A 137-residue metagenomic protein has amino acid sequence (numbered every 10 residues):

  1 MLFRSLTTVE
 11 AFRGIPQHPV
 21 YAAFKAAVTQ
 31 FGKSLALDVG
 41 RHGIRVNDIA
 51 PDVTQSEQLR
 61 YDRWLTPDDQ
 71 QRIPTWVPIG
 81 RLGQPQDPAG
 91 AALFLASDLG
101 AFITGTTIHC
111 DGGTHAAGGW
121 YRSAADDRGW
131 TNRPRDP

Functional and structural regions predicted by a protein language model:
M1-L2: Short, small-residue-biased leader/transition segments that mark boundaries at the very start of proteins
T8: Residue(s) in the substrate-gating loop at a strand-loop-helix junction that position the organic substrate next
G14-H18, G40, G119: Active-site "substrate specificity/gating" loop of NAD(P)-dependent dehydrogenases, especially the short-chain
Y21, T29: Catalytic tyrosine of NAD(P)H-dependent dehydrogenase/reductases that use a Tyr as the general acid/base
F24, G32: Active-site helix of classical SDR
L37-R41, A101: Alpha-helical segment proximal to the catalytic Tyr-Lys
R41, D48-W76, A117-P137: A glycine/serine/threonine-rich, flexible loop-to-helix segment that serves as the NAD(P) cofactor-binding "lid"
D48, D68-I103, C110-G112, D136-P137: C-terminal helical subdomain
